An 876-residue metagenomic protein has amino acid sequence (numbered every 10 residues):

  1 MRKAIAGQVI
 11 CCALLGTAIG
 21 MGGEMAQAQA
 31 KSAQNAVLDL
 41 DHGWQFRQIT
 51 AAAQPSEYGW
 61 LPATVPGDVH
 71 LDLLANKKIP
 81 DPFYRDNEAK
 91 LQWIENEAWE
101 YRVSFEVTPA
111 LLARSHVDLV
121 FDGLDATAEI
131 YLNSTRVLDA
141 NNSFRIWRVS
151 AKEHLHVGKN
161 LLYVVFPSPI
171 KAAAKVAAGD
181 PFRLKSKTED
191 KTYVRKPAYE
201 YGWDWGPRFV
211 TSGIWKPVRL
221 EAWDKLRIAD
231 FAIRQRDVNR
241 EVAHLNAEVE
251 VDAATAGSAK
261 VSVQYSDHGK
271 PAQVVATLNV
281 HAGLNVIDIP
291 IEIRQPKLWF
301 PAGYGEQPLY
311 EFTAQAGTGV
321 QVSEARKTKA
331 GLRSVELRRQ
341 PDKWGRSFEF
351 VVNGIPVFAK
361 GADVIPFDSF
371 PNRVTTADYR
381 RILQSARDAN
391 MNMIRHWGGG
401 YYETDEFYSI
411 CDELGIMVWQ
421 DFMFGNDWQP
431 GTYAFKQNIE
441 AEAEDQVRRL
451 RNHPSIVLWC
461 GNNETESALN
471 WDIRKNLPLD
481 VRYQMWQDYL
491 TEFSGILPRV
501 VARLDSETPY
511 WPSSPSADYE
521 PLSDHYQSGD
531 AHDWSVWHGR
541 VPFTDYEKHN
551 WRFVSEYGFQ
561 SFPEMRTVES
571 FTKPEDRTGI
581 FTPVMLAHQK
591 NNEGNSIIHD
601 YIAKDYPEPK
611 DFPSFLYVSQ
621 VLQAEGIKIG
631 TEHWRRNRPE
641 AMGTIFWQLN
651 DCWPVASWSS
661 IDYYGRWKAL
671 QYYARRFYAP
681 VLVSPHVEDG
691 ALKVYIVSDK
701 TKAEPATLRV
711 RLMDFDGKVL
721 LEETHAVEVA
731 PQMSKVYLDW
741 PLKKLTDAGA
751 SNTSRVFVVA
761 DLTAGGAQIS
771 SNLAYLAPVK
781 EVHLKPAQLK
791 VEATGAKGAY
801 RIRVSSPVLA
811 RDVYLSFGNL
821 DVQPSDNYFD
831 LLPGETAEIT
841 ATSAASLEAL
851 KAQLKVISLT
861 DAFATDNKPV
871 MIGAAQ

Functional and structural regions predicted by a protein language model:
R2-A6, I10-L14, G22-M393, R636-N637 (+2 more regions): Secreted/periplasmic carbohydrate-active enzymes, especially glycoside hydrolases
A36-D41, Q45-Q54, T64, Y199 (+7 more regions): Substrate-binding clefts and catalytic carboxylate motifs of secreted carbohydrate-active enzymes
H42, E106, K216, E311 (+9 more regions): A broad, structural surface signal
E88-A89, G202, P366, F370 (+3 more regions): Short coil/turn segments at secondary-structure junctions
T135, A177-G179, Y408-I410, Y433-A434 (+4 more regions): Short, glycine/charged-enriched secondary-structure capping and boundary segments
T135, W397, M423, G558 (+1 more regions): Anionic group-transfer/hydrolysis microenvironments
F144-A151, V165, K171, F182-K187 (+8 more regions): Active-site mouth of glycoside hydrolases
